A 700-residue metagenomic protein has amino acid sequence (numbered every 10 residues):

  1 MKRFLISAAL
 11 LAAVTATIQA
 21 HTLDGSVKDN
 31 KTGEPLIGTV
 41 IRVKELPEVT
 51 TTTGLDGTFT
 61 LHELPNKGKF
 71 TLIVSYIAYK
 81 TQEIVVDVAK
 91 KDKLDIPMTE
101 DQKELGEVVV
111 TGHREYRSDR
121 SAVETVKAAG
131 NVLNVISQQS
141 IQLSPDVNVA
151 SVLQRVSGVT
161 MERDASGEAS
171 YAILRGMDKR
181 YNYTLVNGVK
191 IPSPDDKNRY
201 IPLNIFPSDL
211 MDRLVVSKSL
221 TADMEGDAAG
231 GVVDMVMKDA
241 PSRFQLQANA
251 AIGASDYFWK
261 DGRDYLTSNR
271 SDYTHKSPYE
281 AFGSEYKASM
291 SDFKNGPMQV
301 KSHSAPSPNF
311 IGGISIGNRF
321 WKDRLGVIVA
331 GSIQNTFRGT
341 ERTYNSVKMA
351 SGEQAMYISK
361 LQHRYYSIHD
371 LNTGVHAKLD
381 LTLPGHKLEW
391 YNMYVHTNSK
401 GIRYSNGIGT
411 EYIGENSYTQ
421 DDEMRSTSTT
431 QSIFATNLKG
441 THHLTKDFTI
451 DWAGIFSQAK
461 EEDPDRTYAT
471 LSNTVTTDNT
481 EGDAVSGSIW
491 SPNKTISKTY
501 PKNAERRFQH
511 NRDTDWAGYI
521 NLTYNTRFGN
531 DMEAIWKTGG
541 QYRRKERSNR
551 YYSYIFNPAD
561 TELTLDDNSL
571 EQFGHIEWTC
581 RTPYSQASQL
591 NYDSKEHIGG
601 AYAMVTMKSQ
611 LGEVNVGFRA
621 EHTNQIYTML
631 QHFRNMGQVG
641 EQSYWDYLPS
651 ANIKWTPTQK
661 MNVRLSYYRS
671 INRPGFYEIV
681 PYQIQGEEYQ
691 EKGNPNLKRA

Functional and structural regions predicted by a protein language model:
K28-T32, T39-K44, I73-Y79, A89-Q142 (+2 more regions): Short, acidic, small-residue-rich periplasmic hinge/interaction motif at the N-terminus of Gram-negative outer-membrane
P47-T58: Short, acidic Ser/Thr/Gly-rich low-complexity loop/linker segments typical of extracellular and cell-surface proteins
H62, A150-K190, G231-D234: Extracytoplasmic beta-strand/coil segments of soluble accessory domains associated with Gram-negative outer-membrane
H62, M161, V189-K218, D264-S268: Short acidic/polar hinge/loop motifs at secondary-structure boundaries that mediate gating or recognition
I96, S193, I205-N249: A beta-strand signature from Gram-negative outer-membrane beta-barrel systems, especially the internal plug domain
Q102, A240-Q245, F320-L325, P384-G385 (+5 more regions): Short loop/turn motifs that connect adjacent beta-strands in outer-membrane beta-barrel proteins
G296-Y404, Q431-T436, P649-A651: Transmembrane beta-barrel wall of Gram-negative outer-membrane proteins
T430-K439, H443-D447, I455-S457, Q509-N521 (+1 more regions): Structural signature of Gram-negative outer-membrane beta-barrels, strongest in the C-terminal barrel of TonB-dependent
